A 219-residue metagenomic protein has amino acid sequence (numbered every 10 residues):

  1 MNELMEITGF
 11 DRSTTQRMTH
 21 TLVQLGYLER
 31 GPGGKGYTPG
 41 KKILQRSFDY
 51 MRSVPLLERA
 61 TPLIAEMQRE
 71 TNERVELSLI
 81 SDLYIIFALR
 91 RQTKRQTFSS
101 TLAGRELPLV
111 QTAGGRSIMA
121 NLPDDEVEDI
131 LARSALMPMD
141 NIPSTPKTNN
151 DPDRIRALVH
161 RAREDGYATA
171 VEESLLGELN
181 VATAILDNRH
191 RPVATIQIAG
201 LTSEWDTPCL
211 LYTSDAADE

Functional and structural regions predicted by a protein language model:
M1-L57: N-terminal helix-turn-helix
G31, T38-G40, S78, A88 (+1 more regions): Solvent-exposed beta-strand sheet faces enriched in polar/charged residues
F48-Q96, N121-D124, R133: All-alpha effector-binding/dimerization core of bacterial HTH-type transcriptional repressors
T97-S174: Short, solvent-exposed recognition segments
K147-L211: Extended hydrophobic
Y212-E219: Conserved small/polar residues in nucleotide/adenosyl-binding loops
